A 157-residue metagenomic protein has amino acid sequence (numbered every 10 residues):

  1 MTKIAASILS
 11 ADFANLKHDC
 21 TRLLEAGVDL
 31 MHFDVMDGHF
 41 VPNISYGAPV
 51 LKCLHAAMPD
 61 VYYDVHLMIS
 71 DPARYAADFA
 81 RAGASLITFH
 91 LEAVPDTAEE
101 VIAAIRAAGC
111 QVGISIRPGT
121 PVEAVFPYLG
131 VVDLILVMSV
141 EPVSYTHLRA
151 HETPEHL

Functional and structural regions predicted by a protein language model:
M1-A77, R81, V94, P127-V131 (+1 more regions): Conserved N-terminal beta1-alpha1 strand-loop-helix module at the mouth
L9, Y62-D71, S85-T97, Q111-T120 (+2 more regions): Catalytic beta/alpha-barrel core
H39-V41, V140-Y145: A short acidic, helix-capping loop that chelates divalent metal ions and anchors anionic groups
R74-Y75, T97-V101, P121-A124: Short acidic active-site motifs
D78, A124, H156: Phosphate- and divalent-cation-binding pockets in alpha/beta enzyme and binding domains that engage nucleotide-derived
E99, A103, G130-D133: A broadly conserved amphipathic alpha-helix scaffold signal in soluble, globular proteins
R106: Anion (oxyanion) recognition and catalysis
T146-E155: Conserved small/polar residues in nucleotide/adenosyl-binding loops
